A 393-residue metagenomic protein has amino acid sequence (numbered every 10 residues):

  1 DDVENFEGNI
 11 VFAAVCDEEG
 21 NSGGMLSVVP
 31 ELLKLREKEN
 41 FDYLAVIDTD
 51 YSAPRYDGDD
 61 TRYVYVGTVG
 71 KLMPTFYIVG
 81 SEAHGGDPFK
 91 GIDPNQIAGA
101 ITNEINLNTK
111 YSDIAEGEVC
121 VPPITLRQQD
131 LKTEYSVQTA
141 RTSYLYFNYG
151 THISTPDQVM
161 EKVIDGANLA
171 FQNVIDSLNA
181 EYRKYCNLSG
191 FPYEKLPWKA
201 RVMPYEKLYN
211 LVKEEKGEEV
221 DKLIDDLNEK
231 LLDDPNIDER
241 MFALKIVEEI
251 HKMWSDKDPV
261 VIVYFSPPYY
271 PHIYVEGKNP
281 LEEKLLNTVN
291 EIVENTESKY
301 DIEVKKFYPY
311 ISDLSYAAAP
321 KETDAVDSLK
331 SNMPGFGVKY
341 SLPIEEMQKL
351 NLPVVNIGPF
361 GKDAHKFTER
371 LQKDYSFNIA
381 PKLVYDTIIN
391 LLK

Functional and structural regions predicted by a protein language model:
D1-G67: Acidic/histidine-rich catalytic neighborhood of metal-dependent amide-processing enzymes
V3-N5, V64-K71, Y135-R141, M253-D256 (+1 more regions): Short glycine/proline-enriched loop/turn "hinge" motifs that connect secondary-structure elements and lie
I10-C16, V46-D48, L126, V261-F265 (+1 more regions): Extended hydrophobic secondary-structure segments that form protein cores and membrane-embedded regions
V15-N21, Y51-P54, D130-K132, P267-Y270 (+1 more regions): Short, internal active-site loops enriched in acidic
N21-G23, H84-P88, S154-Q158, H272-Y274 (+1 more regions): A generic structural signal for short coil/turn motifs at secondary-structure boundaries
L26-V29, N95-N106, P381, Y385-I389: Predominant activation on well-ordered alpha-helical scaffold segments within soluble catalytic domains
E37-K245: Midchain, well-structured core segments that form catalytic/ion-binding scaffolds
R183-K393: An extended, acidic, His-containing surface patch that forms the Zn2+-binding/catalytic region of metallohydrolases
